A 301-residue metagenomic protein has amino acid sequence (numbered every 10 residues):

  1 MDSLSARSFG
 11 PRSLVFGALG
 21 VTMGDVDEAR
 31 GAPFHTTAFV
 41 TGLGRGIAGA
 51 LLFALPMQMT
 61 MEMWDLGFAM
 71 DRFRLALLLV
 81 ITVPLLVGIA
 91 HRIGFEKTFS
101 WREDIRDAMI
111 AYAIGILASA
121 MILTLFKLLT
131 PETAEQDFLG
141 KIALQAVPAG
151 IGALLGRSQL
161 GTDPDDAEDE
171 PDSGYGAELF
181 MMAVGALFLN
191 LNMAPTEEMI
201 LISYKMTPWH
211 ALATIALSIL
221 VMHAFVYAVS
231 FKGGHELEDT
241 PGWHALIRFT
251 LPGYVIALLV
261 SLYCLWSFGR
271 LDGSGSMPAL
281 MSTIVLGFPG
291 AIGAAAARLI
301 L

Functional and structural regions predicted by a protein language model:
L4, P11-P84: N-terminal signal-anchor module of multipass membrane proteins
A29-F34, V87-S100, R157-A167, A228-L237 (+1 more regions): C-terminal ends of transmembrane helices
G31-T41, A69, K97-I110, E135-G140 (+4 more regions): Membrane-interface segments at loop-to-transmembrane junctions
G44-P56, A111-M121, L144-R157, G174-T196 (+4 more regions): Alpha-helical transmembrane segments of multi-pass integral membrane proteins
M70-I81, Q136-G150, K205-V221: Alpha-helical transmembrane segments
T98-F180, L301: Membrane-interface helix-loop-helix junctions at boundaries between adjacent transmembrane segments
A120-A134, L187-I202, L259-M277: Alpha-helical transmembrane segments and their membrane-interface junctions in multi-pass membrane proteins
L189-W243: Transmembrane helical segments that form the transport core of multi-pass membrane transport proteins
